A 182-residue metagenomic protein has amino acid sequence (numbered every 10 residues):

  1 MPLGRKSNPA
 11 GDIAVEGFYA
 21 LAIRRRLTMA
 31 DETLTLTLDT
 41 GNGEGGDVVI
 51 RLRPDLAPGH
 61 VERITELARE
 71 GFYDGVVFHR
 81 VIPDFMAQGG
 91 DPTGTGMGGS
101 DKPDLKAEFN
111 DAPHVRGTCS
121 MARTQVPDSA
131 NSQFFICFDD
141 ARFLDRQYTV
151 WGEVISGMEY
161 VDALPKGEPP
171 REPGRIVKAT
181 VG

Functional and structural regions predicted by a protein language model:
P2-L3, N8, A14-G182: Cyclophilin-like peptidyl-prolyl cis-trans isomerases
